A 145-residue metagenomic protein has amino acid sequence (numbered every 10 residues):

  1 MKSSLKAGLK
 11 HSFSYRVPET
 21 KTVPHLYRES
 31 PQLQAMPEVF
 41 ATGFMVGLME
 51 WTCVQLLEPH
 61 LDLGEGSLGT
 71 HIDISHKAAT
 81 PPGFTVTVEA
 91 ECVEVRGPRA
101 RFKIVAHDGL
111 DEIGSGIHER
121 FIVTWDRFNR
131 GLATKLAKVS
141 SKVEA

Functional and structural regions predicted by a protein language model:
K2-F40: Catalytic strand-loop segment that frames the active site of acyl-thioester-processing enzymes
L5-A7, G66, P82, R96: A generic structural micro-feature
S12-P18, S75, E119-F121: Generic structural detector for well-ordered beta-strands
V39-G47: Short, conserved micro-motifs enriched in small and acidic residues
C53-T87: Hydrophobic beta-strand-centered segment that forms part of the acyl-chain substrate-binding groove
P81-P82, E91-A145: HotDog/MaoC-like acyl-thioester-processing domains
